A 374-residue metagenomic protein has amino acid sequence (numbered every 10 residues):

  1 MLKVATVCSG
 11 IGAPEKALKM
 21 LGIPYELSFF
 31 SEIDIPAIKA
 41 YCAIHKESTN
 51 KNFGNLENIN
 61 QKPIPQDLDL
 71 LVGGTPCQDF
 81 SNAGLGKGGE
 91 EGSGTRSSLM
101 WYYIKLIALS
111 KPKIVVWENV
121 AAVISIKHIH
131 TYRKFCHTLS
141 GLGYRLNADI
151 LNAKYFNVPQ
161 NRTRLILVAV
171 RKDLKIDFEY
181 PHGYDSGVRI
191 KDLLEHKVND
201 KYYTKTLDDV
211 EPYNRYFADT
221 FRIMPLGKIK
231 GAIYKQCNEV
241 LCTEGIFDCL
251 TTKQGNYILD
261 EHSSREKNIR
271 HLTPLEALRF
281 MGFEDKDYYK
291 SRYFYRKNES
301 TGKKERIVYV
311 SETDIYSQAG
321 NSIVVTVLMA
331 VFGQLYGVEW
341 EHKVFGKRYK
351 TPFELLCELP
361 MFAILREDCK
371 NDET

Functional and structural regions predicted by a protein language model:
L2: Nucleotide donor/acceptor-binding cores
A5-E57: SAM cofactor-binding core of SAM-dependent methyltransferases, primarily the Rossmann-like beta-alpha-beta module
G12, I35, P76-Q78, A121-A122 (+5 more regions): Short, solvent-exposed loop/turn segments at secondary-structure junctions
A13, A40, L99-Y102, V327: Well-ordered alpha-helical segments embedded in enzymatic catalytic cores
Q61-L68, F80-C249, Q254-G255, I269: Class I S-adenosyl-L-methionine
L68-G74: Short SAM/SAH-binding signature in class I
P212-T374: C-terminal target-recognition/interaction regions appended to catalytic cores
